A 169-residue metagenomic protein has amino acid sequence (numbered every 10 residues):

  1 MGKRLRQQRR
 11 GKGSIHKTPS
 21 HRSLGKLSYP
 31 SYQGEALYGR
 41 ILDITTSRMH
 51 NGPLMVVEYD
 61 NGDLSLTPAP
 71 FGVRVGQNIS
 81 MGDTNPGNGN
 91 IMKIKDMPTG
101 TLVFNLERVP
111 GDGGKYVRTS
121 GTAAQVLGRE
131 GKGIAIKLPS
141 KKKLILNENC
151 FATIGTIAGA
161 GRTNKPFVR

Functional and structural regions predicted by a protein language model:
M1-G52, R74-R169: Basic, glycine/proline-rich low-complexity segments that contact nucleic acids
G52-V56, L64-L66, G114: S1/OB-fold single-stranded RNA-binding interface
Y59, A69, G128: Conserved strand-loop elements at the edges of beta-sheets that form or border functional pockets
Y59-G62, P139-S140: Short acidic-glycine loop/turn motifs at beta-strand connectors
G62-R74: Beta-strand/loop nucleic-acid-binding surfaces
